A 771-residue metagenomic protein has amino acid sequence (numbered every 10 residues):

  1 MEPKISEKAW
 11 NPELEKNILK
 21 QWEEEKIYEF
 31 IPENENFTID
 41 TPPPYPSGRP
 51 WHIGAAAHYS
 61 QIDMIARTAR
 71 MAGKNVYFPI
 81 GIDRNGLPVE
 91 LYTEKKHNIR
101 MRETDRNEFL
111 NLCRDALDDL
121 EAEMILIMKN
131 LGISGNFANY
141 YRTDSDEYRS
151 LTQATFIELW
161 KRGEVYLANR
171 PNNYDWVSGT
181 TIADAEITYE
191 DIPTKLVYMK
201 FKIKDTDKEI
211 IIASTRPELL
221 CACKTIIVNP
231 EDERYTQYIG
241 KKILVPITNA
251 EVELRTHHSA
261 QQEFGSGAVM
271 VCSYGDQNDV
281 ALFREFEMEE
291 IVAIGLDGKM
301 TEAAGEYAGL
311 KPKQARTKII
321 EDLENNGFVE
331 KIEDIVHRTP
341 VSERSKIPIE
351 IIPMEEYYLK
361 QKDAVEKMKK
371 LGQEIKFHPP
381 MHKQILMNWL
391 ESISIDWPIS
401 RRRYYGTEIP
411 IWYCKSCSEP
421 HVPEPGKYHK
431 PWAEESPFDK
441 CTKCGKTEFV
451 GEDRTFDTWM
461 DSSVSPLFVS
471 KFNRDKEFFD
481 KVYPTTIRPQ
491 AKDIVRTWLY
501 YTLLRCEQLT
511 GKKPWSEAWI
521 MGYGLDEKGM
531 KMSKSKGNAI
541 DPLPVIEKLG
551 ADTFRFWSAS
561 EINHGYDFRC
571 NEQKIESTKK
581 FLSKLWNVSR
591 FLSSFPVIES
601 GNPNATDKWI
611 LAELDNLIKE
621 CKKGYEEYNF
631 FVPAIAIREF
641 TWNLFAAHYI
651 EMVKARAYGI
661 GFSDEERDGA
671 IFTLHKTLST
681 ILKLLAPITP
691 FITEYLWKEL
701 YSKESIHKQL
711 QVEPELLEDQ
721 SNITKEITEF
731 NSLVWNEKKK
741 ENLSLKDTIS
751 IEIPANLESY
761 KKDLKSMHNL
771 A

Functional and structural regions predicted by a protein language model:
M1-P42, Y77-P79, L87, L112-L126 (+4 more regions): Conserved oxyanion/phosphate-binding beta-strand-loop segments in alpha/beta enzyme cores
P3-K4, K8-N11, E15-E25, E94-E209 (+9 more regions): Residue patterns forming the tRNA-binding/recognition surfaces of aminoacyl-tRNA synthetases and related DALR
E13-E15, L19, W160-I187, L220-C223 (+5 more regions): Amphipathic alpha-helical
F30, R67-N75, K96-R106, L126 (+19 more regions): Secondary-structure transition/capping motifs at alpha-helix termini and the adjoining loop/turn into the next element
I31-Y92, T152, A213-S214, R255-L282 (+4 more regions): N-terminal catalytic cores of NTP/NDP-binding nucleotidyl/phosphoryl-transfer enzymes
A55-H58, Q277-N278, L282, Y501-T510 (+1 more regions): Alpha-helical support elements that line or immediately flank enzyme active sites and cofactor-binding pockets
Y198, I385, S392-M460, V464 (+2 more regions): Feature 926 captures the class I aminoacyl-tRNA synthetase adenylation module centered on the KMSKS loop
D207-V271, D276-A281: Protease-associated
